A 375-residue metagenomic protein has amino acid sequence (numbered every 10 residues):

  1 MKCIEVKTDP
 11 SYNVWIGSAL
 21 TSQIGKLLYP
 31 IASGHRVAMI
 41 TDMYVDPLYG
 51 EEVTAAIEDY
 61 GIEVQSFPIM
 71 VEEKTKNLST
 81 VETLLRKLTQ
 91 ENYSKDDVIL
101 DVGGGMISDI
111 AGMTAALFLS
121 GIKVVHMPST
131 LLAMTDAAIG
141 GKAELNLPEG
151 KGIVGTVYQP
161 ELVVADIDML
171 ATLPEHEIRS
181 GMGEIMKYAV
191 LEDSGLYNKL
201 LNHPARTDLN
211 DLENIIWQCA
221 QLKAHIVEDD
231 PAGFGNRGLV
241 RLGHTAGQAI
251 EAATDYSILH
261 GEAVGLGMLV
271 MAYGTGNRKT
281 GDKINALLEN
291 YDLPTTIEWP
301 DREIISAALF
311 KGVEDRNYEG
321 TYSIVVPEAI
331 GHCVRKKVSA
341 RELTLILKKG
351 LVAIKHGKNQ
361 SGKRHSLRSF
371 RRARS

Functional and structural regions predicted by a protein language model:
M1-D97: ATP/NTP phosphate-donor binding region
W15, M113-H203: A glycine/threonine-rich phosphate-anchoring loop and its flanking beta-alpha core in nucleotide/phosphate-binding
Q65-F67, L100, V125-M127, L162-A165 (+1 more regions): Hydrophobic/aromatic beta-strand patches that form the interior of the parallel beta-sheet core in alpha/beta enzyme
M106-M113, M134, A249: Short glycine/serine/threonine-rich phosphate/pyrophosphate-binding segments that cradle anionic phosphate groups
I110-I122, A253, Y273-G276: Alpha-helix C-terminal capping segments
G183-I185, K279-S375: C-terminal charged capping/lid subdomain of soluble metabolic enzymes
N198-E303: Active-site segments that bind and position negatively charged phosphate/pyrophosphate groups
